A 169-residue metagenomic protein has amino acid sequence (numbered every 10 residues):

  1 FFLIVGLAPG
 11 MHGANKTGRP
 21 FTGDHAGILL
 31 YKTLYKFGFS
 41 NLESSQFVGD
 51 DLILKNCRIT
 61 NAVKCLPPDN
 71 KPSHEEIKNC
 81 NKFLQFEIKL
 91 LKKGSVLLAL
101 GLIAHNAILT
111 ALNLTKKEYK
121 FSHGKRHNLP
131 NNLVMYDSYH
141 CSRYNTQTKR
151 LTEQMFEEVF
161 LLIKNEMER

Functional and structural regions predicted by a protein language model:
F1-F121, K125, L129-R169: A polyanion-binding, active-site-adjacent surface
